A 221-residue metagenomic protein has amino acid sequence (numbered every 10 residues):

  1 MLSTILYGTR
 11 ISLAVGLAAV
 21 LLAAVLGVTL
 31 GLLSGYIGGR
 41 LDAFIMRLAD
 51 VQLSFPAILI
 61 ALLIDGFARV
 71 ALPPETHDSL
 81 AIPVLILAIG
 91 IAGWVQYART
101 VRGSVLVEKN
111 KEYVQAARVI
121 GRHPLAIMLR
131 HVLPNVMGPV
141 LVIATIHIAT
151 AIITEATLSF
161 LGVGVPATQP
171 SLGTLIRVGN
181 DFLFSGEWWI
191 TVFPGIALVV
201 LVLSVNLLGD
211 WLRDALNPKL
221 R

Functional and structural regions predicted by a protein language model:
M1-R221: Alpha-helical transmembrane segments of integral membrane proteins, especially multi-pass inner/plasma-membrane
